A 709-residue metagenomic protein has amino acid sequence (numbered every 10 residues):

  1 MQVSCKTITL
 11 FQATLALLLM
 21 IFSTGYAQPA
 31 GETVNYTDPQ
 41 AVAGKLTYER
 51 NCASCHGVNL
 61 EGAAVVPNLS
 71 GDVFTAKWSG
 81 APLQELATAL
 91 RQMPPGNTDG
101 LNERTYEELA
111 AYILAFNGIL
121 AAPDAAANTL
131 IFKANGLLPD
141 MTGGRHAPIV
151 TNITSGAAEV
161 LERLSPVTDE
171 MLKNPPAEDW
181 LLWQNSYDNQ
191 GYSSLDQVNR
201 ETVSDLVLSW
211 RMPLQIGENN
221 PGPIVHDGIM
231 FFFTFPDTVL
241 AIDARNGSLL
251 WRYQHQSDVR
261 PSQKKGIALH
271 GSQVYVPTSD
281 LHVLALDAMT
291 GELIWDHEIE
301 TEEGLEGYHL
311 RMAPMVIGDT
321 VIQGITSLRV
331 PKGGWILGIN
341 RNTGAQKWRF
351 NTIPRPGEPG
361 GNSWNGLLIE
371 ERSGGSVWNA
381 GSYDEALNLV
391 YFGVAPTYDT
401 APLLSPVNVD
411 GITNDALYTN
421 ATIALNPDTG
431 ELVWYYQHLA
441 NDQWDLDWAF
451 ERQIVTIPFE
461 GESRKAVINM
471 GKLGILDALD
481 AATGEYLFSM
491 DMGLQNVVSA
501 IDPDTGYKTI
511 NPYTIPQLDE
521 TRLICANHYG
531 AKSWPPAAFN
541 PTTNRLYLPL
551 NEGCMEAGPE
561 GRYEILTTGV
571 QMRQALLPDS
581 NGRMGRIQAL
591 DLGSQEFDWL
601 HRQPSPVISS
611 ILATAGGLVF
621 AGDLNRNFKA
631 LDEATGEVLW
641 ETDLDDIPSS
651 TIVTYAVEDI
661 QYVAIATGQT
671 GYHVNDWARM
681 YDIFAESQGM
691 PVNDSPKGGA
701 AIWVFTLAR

Functional and structural regions predicted by a protein language model:
A27-T47, V167: Electrostatic cytochrome c docking/interface patches
V34, D38, K45, N59-P95: Gly/Gly-Pro-rich "capping" loops immediately C-terminal to redox-active cysteine motifs in periplasmic/lumenal
G44-N59, L109, I113: The canonical Cys-X-X-Cys-His
T98-Y187: Flexible coil segments in periplasmic/lumen-exposed cytochrome c-class electron-transfer proteins
V150-L208, T352-P359, K508-Y513, L576-L577 (+1 more regions): Blade/loop signatures of beta-propeller domains
W180-Q184, I216-T238, V259-V283, G307-G333 (+7 more regions): Repeat-blade elements of multi-bladed beta-propeller folds
R211-I224, R252-G271, L293-A313, V330 (+11 more regions): Extracytoplasmic beta-rich repeat domains
Q323-G334, F392-A416, E552-S580, G668-D694: Short, conserved, GDST-rich strand-edge loop motifs in beta-rich repeat architectures
